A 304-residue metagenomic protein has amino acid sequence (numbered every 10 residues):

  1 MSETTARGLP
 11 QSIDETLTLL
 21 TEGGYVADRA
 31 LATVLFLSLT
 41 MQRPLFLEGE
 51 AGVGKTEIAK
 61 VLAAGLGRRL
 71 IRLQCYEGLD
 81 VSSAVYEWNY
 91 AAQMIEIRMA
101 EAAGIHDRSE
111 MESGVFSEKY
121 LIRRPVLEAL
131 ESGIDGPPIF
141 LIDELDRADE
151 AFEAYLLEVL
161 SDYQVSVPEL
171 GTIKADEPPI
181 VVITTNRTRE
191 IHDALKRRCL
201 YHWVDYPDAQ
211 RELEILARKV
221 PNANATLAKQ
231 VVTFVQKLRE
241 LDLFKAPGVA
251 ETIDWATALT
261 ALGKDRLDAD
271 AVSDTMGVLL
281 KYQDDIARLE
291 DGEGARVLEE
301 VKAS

Functional and structural regions predicted by a protein language model:
M1-S304: C-terminal regulatory/interaction module of P-loop NTP-utilizing enzymes
